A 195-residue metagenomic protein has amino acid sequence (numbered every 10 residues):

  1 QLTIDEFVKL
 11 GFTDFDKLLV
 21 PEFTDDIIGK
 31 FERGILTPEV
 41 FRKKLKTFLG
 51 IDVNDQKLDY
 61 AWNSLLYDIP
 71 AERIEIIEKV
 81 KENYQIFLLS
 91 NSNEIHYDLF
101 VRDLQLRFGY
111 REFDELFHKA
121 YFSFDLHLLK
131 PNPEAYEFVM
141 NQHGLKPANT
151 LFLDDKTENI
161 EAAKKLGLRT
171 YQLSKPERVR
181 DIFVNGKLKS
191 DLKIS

Functional and structural regions predicted by a protein language model:
Q1-F23, T47-F48, K165-L166: Active-site neighborhood of HAD-like aspartate-dependent phosphohydrolases
L2-E6, D26, V40, K44 (+7 more regions): Alpha-helical elements of Rossmann-like donor-binding domains used by nucleotide-donor carbohydrate transfer enzymes
T13, N83-Q85, L168: A generic structural motif
I28-L58: A metal-dependent, Asp-based hydrolase signature
T47-F48, Q56-L89, P133, P176-E177: Short, acidic loop-to-helix structural element flanking the phosphoryl-transfer center in phosphate-processing enzymes
N63-Y67, D98-L99, H127-L129: Short, flexible loop segments at the rims of nucleotide/cofactor-binding pockets, characterized by
R73-Y121: Substrate-recognition/cap helix-loop segment adjacent to the acidic, metal-dependent catalytic center of Asp-based
V101-S195: Asp-based, Mg2+/Mn2+-dependent phosphohydrolase catalytic module
